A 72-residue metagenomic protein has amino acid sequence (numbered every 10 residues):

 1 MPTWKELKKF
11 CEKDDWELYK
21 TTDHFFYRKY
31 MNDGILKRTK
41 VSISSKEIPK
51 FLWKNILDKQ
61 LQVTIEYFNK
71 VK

Functional and structural regions predicted by a protein language model:
M1-E17: Amphipathic alpha-helical segments
E6, D15, D23, V63-T64: A general marker of short, structured functional hotspots
D14, M31-G34, V71-K72: Generic alpha-helical secondary structure signal
L18-K54: A short, structured beta-strand/loop element
S44-K72: C-terminal basic regulatory modules in eukaryotic proteins
